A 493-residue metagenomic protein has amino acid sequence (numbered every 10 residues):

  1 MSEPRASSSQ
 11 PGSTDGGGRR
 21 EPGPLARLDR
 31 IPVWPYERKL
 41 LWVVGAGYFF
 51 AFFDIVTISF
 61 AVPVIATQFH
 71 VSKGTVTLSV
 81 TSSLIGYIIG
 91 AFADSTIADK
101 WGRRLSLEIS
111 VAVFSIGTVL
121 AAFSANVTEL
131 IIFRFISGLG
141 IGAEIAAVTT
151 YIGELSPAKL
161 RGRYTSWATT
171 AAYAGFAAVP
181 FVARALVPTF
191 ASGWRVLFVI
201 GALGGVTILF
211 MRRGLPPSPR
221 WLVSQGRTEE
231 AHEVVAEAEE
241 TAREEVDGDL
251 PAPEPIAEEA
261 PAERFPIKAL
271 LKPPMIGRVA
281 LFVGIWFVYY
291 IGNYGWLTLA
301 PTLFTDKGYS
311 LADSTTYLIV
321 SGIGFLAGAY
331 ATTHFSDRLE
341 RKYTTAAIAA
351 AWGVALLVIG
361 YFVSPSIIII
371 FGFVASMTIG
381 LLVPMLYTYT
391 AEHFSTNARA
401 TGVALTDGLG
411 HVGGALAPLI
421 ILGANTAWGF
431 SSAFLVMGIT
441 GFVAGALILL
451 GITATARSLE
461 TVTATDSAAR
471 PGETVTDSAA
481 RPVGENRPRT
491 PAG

Functional and structural regions predicted by a protein language model:
M1-G493: Transmembrane-helix signature of 12-pass secondary carriers
